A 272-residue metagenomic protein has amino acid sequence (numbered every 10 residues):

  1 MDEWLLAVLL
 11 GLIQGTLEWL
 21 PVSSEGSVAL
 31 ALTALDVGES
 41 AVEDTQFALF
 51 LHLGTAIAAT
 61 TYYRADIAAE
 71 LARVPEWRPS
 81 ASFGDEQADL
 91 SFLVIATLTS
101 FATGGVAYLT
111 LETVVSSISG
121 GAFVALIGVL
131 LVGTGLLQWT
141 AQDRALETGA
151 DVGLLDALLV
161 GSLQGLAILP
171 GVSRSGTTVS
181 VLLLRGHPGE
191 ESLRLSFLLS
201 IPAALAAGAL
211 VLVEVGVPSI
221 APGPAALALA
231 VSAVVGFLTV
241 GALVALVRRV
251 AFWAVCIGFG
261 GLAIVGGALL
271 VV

Functional and structural regions predicted by a protein language model:
M1-S173, T177-V272: Multi-pass membrane proteins that catalyze or facilitate reactions on polyprenyl-/lipid-phosphate substrates and their
